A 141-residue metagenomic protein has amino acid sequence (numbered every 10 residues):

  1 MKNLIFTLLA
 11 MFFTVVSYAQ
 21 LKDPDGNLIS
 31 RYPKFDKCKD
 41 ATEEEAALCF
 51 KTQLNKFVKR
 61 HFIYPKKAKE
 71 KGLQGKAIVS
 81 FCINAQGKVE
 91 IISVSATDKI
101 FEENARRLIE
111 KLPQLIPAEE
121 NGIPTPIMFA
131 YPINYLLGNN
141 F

Functional and structural regions predicted by a protein language model:
L4-T7, S17-F141: Charge-biased low-complexity segments
M11-F12: Repetitive helical segments and hydrophobic/amphipathic motifs
